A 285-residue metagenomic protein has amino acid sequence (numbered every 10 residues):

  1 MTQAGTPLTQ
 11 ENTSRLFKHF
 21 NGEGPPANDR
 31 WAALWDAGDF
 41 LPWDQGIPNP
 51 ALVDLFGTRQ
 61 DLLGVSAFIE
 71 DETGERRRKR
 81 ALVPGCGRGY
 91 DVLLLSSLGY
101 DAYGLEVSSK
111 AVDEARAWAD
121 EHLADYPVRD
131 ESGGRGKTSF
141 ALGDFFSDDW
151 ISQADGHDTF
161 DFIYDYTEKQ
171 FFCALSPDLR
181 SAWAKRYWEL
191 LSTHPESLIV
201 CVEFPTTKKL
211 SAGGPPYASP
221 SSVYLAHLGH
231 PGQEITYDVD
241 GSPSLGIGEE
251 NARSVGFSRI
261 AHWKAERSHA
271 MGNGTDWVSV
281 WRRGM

Functional and structural regions predicted by a protein language model:
T2-L82, R88-D158, L175-M285: Class I (Rossmann-like) S-adenosyl-L-methionine-dependent methyltransferase catalytic domain, capturing the SAM-binding
D161: Conserved acidic residues
Y164-T167: A conserved beta-strand element that flanks and buttresses the S-adenosyl-L-methionine
